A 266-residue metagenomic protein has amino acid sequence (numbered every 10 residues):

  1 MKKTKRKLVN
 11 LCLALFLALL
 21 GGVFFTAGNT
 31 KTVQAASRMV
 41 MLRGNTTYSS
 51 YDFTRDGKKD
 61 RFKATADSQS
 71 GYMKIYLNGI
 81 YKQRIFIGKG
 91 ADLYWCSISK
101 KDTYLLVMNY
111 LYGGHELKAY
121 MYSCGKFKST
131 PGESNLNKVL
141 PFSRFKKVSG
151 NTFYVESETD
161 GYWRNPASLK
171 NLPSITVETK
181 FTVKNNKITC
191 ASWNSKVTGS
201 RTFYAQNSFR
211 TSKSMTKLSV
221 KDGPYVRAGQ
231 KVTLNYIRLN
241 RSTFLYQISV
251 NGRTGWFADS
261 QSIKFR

Functional and structural regions predicted by a protein language model:
K3-K31: Sec-dependent N-terminal signal peptides of Gram-positive bacterial secreted proteins and lipoproteins
T30-S50: N-terminal, intrinsically disordered, polar/charged segments of Gram-positive cell-envelope systems that serve as
R38-M39, Y81-F86, T130-P131: A short beta-strand motif characteristic of beta-propeller blades
Y51-K59, I98-D102: Residues in Ca2+-coordinating acidic/glycine-rich loops
D60-A64: Structural core positions within WD40/WD-like beta-propeller blades
M73-L77, L117-S123: Short, surface-exposed beta-strand/strand-loop-strand elements in extracellular ectodomains
D92-A119, K126-R201, A205, T211: Short aromatic loop motif centered on NTY/YTY
K196-L245, S249-T254, K264-R266: Beta-loop motif signature
